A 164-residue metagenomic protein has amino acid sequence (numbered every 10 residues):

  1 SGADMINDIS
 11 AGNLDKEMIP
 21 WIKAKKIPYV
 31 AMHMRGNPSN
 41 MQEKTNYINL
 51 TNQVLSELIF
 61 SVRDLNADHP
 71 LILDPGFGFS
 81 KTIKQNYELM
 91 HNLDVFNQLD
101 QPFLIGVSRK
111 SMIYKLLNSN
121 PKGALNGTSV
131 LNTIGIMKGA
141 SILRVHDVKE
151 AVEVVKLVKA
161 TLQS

Functional and structural regions predicted by a protein language model:
D4-D64, H69, S80-S164: Active-site-adjacent loop and "lid" segments of alpha/beta metabolic enzymes
F77: Active-site metal-binding loops of divalent metal-dependent hydrolases
